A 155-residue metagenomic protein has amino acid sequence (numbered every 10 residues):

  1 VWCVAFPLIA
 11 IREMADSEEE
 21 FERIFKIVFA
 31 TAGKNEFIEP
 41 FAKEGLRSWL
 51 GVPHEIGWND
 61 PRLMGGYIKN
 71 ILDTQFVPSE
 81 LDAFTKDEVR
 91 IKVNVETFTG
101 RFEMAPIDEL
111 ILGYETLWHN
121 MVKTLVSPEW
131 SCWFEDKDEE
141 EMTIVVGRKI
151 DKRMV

Functional and structural regions predicted by a protein language model:
V1-R90, T97-G113, L117, T124 (+2 more regions): N-terminal accessory segment detector
